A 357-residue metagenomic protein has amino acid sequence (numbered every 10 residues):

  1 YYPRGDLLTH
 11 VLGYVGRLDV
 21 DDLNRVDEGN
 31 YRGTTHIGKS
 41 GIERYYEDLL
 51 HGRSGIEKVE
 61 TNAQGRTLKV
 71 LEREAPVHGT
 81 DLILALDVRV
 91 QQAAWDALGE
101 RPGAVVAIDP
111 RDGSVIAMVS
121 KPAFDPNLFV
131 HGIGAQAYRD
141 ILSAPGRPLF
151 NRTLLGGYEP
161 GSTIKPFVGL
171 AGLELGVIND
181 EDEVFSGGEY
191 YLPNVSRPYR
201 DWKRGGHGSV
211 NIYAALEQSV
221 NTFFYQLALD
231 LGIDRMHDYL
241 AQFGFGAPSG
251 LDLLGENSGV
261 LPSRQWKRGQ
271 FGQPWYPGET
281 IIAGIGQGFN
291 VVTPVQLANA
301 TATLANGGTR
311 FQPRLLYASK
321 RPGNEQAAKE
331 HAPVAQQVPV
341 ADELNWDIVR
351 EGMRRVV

Functional and structural regions predicted by a protein language model:
Y1-A104, V119-R152, G157, K329 (+1 more regions): Extracytoplasmic/periplasmic proteins that interact with beta-lactams or build/remodel peptidoglycan
T61-L71, P110-T163, F167-V357: Beta-lactam-recognizing serine transpeptidase/beta-lactamase-like catalytic domain environment
A107: Sequence/structural segment immediately N-terminal to covalent heme-attachment motifs in c-type and related
